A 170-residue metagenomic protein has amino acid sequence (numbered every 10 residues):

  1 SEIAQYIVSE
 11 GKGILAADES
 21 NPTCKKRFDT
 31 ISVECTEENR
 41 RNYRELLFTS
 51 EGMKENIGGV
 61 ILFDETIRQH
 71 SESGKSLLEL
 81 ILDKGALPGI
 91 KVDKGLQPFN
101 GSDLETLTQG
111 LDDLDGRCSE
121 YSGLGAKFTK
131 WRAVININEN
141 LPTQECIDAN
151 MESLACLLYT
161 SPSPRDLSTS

Functional and structural regions predicted by a protein language model:
S1-L124, I137: Alpha/beta catalytic barrel-like cores
L104-R117, T143-L157: Glycine-rich anion/phosphate-binding loops
A126-K130: A short mid-domain helix/strand-loop element embedded in enzyme catalytic domains that forms or borders the active-site
R132-Q144, R165: Active-site-proximal beta-alpha loop/turn segments in soluble metabolic enzymes
Y159-P164: Conserved small/polar residues in nucleotide/adenosyl-binding loops
L167-S170: N-terminal low-complexity segments that are often proline-rich with Ser/Thr-Pro
